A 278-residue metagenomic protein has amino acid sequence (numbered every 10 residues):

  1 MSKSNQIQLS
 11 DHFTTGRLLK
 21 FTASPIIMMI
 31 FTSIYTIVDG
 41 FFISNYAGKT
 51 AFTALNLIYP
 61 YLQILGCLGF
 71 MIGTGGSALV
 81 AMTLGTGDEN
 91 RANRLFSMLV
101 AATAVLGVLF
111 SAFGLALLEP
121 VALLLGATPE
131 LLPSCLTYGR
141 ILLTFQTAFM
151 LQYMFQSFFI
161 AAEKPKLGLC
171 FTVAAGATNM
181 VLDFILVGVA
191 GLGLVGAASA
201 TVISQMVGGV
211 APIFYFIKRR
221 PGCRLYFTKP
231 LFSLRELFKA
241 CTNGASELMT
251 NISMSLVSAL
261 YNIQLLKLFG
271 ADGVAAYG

Functional and structural regions predicted by a protein language model:
M1-P25, V80-T147, V189-A245: Short alpha-helical transmembrane segments in multi-pass integral membrane proteins
T14, T22, I30, V38-F42 (+8 more regions): Hydrophobic alpha-helical segments typical of transmembrane helices and their membrane-interface/capping positions
F21, P25-M29, Q63, T103 (+6 more regions): Residue-level signature of transmembrane alpha-helical cores of multipass secondary-active transporters and flippases
I26, I30, I34, V38 (+13 more regions): Generic alpha-helical transmembrane segments of integral inner-membrane proteins, especially permease/transport modules
I34-T53, A122-P129, I185-L192, L248 (+1 more regions): Helix-terminus/linker motif at the lipid-water interface of multi-pass membrane proteins
A47, L84-G85, L125-G126, G139 (+2 more regions): Short helix-loop-helix connector
F52-A112, F149-G168, N262, L266 (+1 more regions): Small-residue-rich hydrophobic transmembrane alpha-helices
N90, T103, F158-F184, V195-V202: Alpha-helical transmembrane segments of multi-pass membrane transporters/permeases
